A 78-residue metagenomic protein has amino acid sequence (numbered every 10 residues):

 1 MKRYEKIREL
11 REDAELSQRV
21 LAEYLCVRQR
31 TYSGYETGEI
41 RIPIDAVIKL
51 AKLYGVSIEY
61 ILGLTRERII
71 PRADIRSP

Functional and structural regions predicted by a protein language model:
R3, I7, S57-I58: Hydrophobic side chains within well-formed alpha-helices
E5-Y24, K49, R76: Short basic helix-loop element that most often maps to the first helix and adjoining turn of HTH DNA-binding modules
I7, L21-A22, Y32-Y35, I61: Conserved hydrophobic/aromatic packing and binding residues within compact polymer-binding modules
C26, D45-Y60: DNA major-groove recognition helix of helix-turn-helix/homeodomain DNA-binding modules
C26-R41: Recognition helix of helix-turn-helix/homeodomain-like DNA-binding domains that insert into the DNA major groove
L62-P78: Short, charged recognition helix plus adjacent turn of helix-turn-helix-like nucleic-acid-binding domains
